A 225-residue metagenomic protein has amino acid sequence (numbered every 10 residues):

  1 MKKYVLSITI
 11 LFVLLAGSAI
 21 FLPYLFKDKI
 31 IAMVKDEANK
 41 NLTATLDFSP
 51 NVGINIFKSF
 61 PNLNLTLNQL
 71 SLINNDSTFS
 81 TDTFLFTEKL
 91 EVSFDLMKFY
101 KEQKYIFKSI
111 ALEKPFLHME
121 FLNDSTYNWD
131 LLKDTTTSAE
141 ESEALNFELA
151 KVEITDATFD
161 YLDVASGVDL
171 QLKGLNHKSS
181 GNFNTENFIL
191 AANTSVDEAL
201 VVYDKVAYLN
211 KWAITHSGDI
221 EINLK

Functional and structural regions predicted by a protein language model:
M1-L46: N-terminal type II signal-anchor transmembrane helix that functions as the membrane-insertion/stop-transfer segment
K40-N64: Short extracytoplasmic
A44, P61-N64, N68-N187, A207-A213: Secondary-structure transition motifs
S49-G53, A139-E141, N176-K178, V202 (+1 more regions): Short structured motifs
S217-K225: Short, intrinsically disordered, charge-balanced linker/junction segments flanking boundaries in proteins
